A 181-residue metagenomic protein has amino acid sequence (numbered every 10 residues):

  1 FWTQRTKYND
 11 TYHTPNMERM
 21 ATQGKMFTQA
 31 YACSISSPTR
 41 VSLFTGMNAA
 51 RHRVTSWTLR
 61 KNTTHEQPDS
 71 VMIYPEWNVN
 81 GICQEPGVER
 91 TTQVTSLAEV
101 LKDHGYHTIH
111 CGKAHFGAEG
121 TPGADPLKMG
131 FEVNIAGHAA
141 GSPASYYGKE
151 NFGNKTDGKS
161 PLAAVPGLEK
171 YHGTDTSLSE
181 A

Functional and structural regions predicted by a protein language model:
F1-K25, A114: Active-site-proximal N-terminal segment of extracellular/periplasmic enzymes that hydrolyze or transfer
F1-T3, Q29, R51-R53, G141-Y147: Short, solvent-exposed loop/turn elements at domain surfaces
W2-Y8, S56, V165-K170: Acidic/histidine-rich helix-loop elements that form or flank divalent-metal/phosphate-binding sites at the catalytic
T22-T28, P38, R51, K102-I109 (+1 more regions): Loop/turn elements at helix/coil->beta-strand transitions in domains of secreted/extracellular proteins
Y31-S56: Active-site nucleophile/metal-coordination loop of metallo-enzymes that catalyze phosphate/sulfate and related
L59-H107, A114-A181: Formylglycine-dependent
